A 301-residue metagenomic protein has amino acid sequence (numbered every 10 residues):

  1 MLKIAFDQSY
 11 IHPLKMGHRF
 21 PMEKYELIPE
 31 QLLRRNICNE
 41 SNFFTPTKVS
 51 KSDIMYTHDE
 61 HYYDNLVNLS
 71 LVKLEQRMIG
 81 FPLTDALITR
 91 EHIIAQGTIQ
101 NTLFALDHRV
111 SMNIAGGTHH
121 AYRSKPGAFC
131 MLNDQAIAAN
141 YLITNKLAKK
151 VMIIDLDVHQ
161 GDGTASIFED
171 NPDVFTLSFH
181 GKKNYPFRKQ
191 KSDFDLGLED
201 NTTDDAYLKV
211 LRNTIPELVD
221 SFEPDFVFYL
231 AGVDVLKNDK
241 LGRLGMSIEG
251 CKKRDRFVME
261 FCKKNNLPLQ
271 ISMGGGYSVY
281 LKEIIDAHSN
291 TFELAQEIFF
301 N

Functional and structural regions predicted by a protein language model:
M1-A136: Metal-dependent C-N hydrolase catalytic cores
K73-N301: A general "terminal functional-core" signal
